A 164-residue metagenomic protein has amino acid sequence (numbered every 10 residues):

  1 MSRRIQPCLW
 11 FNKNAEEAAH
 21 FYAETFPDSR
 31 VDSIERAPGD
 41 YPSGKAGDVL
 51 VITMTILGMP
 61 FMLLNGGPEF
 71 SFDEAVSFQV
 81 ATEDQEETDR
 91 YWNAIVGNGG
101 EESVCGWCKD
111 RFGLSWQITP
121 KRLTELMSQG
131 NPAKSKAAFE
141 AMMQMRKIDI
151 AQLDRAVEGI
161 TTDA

Functional and structural regions predicted by a protein language model:
M1-R3, F70-F72: Short, flexible turn/loop "capping" segments at secondary-structure junctions
Q6, V49-L50, S103-C105: Short loop/turn microsegments at loop-to-beta-strand junctions
L9-G58: Core segments of cupin and vicinal oxygen chelate
F11, T25, I56-P60, S71-S115 (+3 more regions): Vicinal oxygen chelate
A15, T88, S135: Aromatic/hydrophobic pocket-lining residues that form the small-molecule binding cavity in soluble enzyme cores
L64-G66: Active-site-proximal beta-strand/loop segments in catalytic clefts of secreted hydrolases
R122-A137: A short, polar/charged loop-to-alpha-helix boundary motif
K134-A164: Acidic/histidine-enriched, glycine/proline-rich intrinsically disordered or flexible terminal extensions
